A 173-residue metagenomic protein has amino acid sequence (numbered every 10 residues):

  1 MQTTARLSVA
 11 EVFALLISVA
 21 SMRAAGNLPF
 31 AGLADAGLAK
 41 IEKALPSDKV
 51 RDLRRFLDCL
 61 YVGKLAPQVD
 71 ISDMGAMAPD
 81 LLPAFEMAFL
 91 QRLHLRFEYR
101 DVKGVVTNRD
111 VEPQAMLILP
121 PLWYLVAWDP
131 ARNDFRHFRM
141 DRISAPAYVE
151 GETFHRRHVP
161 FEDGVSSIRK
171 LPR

Functional and structural regions predicted by a protein language model:
M1-F13, P172-R173: Short, basic/aromatic recognition patches that contact phosphate-bearing ligands
V9-L81: Bulky hydrophobic/aromatic content
A76-L82, R96-E98, T107-N108, L125-R173: Surface-exposed, charged, gly/pro-rich loop-and-adjacent secondary-structure segments at domain edges
A88-Y99: A short, Trp-centered hydrophobic/proline-enriched beta-strand micro-motif
V111: Acidic, two-metal ion nucleic-acid-processing modules in DNA metabolism proteins
Q114-A115: Short, surface-exposed charged micro-motifs
